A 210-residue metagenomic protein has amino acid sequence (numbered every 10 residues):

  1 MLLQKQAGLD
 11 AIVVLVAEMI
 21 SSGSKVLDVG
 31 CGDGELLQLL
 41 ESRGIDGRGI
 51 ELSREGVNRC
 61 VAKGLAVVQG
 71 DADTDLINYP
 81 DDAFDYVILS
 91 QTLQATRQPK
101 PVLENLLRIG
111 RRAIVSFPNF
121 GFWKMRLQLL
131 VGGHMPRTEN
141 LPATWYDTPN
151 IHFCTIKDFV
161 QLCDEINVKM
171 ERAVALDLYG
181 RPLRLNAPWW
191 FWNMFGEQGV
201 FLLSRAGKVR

Functional and structural regions predicted by a protein language model:
Q6-G23: Conserved alpha-helix/loop element of class I SAM-dependent methyltransferases that forms part of the SAM/SAH-binding
S22, D82-A83, I109: Alpha-helix C-terminal capping/helix-to-coil transition sites in glycosyltransferase folds
G30-G32: Class I SAM-dependent methyltransferase "Motif I" SAM/SAH-binding loop
E35-D75: Class I SAM-dependent methyltransferase SAM/SAH-binding core
D75-D81: Short conserved loop adjoining the S-adenosyl-L-methionine
Y86-Q98: A short SAM/SAH-binding and catalytic strip from SAM-dependent methyltransferases
K100-N105, R112-V209: S-adenosyl-L-methionine-dependent methyltransferase catalytic module, highlighting the catalytic core
